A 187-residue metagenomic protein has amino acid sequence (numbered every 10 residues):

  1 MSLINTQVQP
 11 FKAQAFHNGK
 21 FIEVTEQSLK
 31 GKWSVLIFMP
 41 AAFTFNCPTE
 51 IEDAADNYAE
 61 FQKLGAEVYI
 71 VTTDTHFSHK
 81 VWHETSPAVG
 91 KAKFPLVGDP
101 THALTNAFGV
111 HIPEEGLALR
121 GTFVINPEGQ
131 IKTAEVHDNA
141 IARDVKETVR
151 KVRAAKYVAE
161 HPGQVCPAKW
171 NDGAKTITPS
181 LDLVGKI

Functional and structural regions predicted by a protein language model:
M1-I187: Chalcogenol-based redox active-site neighborhoods
